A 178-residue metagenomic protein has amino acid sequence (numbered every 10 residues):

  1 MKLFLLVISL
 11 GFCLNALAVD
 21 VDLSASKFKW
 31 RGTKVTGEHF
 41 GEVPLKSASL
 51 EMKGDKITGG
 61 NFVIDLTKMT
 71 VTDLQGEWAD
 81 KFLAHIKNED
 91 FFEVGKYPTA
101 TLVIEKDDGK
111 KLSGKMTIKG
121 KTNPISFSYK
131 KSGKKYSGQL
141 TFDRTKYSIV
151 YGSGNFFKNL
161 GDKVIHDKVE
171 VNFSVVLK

Functional and structural regions predicted by a protein language model:
K2-L3, D20: N-terminal leader/targeting segments
L3-C13: Sec-dependent N-terminal signal peptides
L17-K178: Low-complexity, acidic/polar, glycine-enriched regions of mature
